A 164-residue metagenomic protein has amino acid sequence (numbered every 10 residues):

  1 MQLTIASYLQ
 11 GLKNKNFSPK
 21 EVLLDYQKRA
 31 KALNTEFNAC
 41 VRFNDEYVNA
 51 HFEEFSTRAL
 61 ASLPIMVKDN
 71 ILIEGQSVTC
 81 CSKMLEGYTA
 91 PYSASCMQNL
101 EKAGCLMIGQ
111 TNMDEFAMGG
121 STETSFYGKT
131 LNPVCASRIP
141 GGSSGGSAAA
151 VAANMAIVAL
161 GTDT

Functional and structural regions predicted by a protein language model:
M1-T164: Gly/Ser-rich catalytic/binding loops embedded in alpha/beta enzyme cores
